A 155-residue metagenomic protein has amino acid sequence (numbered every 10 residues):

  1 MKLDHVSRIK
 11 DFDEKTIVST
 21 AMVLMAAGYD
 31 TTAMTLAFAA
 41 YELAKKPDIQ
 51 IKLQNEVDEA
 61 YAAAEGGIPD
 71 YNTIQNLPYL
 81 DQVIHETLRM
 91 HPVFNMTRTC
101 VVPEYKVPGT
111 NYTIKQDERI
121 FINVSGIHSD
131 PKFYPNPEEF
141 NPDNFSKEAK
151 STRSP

Functional and structural regions predicted by a protein language model:
M1-T35, G66, T99: Conserved cytochrome P450 catalytic core segment spanning the I/J/K helices
R8-E14, E148-P155: Active-site-adjacent bridging/hinge elements
M22, A37, Q54, D58 (+1 more regions): Amphipathic, well-packed alpha-helical segments that form the structural scaffold of globular domains
T31-E56: Cytochrome P450 catalytic-core helices
G67-N111, P131, S154: Conserved cytochrome P450 K-helix E-x-x-R motif and the immediately C-terminal K′/meander segment
I74, I122-S151: Conserved cytochrome P450 K-helix/beta-meander segment immediately N-terminal to the heme-binding cysteine loop
